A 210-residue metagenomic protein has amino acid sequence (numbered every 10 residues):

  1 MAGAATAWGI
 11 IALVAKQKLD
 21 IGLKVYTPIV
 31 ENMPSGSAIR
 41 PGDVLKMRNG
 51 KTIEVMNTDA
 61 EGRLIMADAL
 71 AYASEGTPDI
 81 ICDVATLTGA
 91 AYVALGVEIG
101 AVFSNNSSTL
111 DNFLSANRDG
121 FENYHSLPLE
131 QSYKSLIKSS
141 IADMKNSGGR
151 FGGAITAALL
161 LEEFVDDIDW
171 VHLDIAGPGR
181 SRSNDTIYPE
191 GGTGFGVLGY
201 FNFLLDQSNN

Functional and structural regions predicted by a protein language model:
M1-N210: A generic structural signal for tightly packed, nonpolar segments enriched in small/aliphatic residues
